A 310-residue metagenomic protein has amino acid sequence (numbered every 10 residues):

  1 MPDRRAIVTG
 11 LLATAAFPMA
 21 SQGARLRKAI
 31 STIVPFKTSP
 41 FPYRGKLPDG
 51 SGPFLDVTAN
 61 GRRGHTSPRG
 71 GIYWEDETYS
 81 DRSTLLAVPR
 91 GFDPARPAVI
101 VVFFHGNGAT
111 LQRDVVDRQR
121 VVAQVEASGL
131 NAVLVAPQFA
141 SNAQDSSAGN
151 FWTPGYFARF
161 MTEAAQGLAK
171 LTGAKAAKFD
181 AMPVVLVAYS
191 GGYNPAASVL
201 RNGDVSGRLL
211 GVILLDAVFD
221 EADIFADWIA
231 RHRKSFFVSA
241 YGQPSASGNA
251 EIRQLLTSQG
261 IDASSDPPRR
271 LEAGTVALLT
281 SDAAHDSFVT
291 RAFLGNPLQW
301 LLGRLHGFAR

Functional and structural regions predicted by a protein language model:
A6-G23: N-terminal export signals
G23-V99, S264-P267: A domain-start/cap signature at the N-terminus of enzymes
G106-A165: Active-site machinery of serine-nucleophile hydrolases
F160-D180: Conserved acidic catalytic loop of the alpha/beta-hydrolase fold
A177-Y189: Alpha/beta-hydrolase fold nucleophile elbow
V187-S198: Glycine-rich nucleophile elbow surrounding the catalytic serine of serine-hydrolase chemistry
S206-A217: A conserved short beta-strand
S239-A250, S258-R310: C-terminal catalytic histidine-bearing segment of alpha/beta-hydrolase fold enzymes
